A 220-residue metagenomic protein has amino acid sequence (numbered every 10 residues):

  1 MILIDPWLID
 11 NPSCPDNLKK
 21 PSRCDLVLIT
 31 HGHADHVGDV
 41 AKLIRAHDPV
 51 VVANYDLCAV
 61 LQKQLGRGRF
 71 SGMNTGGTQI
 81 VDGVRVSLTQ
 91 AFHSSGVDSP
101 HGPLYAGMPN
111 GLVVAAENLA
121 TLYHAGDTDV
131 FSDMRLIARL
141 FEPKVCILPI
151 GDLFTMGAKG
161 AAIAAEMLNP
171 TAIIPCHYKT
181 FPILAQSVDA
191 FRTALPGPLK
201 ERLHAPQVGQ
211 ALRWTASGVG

Functional and structural regions predicted by a protein language model:
M1-H33, G38-R45, S94-P103, T128-L140: Pre-active-site segment of Zn-dependent metallo-hydrolases
M1-I2, T78-V86, A115-L122, R213-G218: Beta-strand-turn-beta hairpins that frame and shape the catalytic cleft of phosphate-ester-processing enzymes
L3-D10, T75-T78, G83-S94, D129-V130 (+1 more regions): Conserved catalytic scaffold of divalent metal-dependent phosphoesterases
L3-P6, C24-G32, V52-Y55, L122-T128 (+3 more regions): Active-site neighborhood of phospho(di)ester-bond hydrolases with catalytic His/Asp-centered motifs
D10-N11, H33-G38, C58-L61, G77-I80 (+5 more regions): Active-site environment of divalent metal-dependent phosphoester hydrolases
G38-Q79, V84-V97: Glycine/small-residue-rich loop that forms an oxyanion/phosphate-binding "nest" at active or ligand-binding sites
V50, Q62-T78, A162, E166-G220: Binuclear metal-ion centers of metallo-dependent hydrolases, dominated by the metallo-beta-lactamase
D98-M167: Active-site-proximal loop/helix segments of hydrolase catalytic cores
